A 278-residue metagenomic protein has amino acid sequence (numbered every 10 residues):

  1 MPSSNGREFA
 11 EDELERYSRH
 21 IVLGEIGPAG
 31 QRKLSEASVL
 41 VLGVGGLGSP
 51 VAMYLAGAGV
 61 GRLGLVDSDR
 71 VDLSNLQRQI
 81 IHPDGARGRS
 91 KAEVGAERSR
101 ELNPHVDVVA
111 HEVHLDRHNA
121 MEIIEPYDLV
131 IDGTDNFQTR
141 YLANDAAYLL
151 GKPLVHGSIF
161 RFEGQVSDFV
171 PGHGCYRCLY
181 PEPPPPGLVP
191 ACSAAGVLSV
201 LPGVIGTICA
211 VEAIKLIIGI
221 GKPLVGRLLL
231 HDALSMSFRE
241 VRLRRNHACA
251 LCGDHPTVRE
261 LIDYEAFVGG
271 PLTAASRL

Functional and structural regions predicted by a protein language model:
M1-L278: Adenine nucleotide-associated cytosolic modules
